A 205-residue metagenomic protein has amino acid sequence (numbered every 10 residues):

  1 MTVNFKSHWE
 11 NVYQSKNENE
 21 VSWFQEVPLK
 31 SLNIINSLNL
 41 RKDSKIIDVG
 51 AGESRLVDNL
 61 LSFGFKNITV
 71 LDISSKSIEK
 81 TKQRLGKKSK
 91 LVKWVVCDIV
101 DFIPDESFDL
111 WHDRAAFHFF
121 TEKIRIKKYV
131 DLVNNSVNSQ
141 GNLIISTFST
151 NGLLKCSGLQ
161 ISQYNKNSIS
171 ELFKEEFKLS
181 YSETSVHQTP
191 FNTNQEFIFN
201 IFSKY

Functional and structural regions predicted by a protein language model:
M1-E106, F120-L132, N142-Y205: Class I (Rossmann-like) S-adenosyl-L-methionine-dependent methyltransferase catalytic domain, capturing the SAM-binding
D109: Conserved acidic residues
H112: A conserved beta-strand element that flanks and buttresses the S-adenosyl-L-methionine
A115-F119: Short catalytic micro-motifs in class I SAM-dependent methyltransferases
N135-N138: Short, conserved loop/helix-junction motifs that constitute active-site signature segments in enzyme catalytic cores
